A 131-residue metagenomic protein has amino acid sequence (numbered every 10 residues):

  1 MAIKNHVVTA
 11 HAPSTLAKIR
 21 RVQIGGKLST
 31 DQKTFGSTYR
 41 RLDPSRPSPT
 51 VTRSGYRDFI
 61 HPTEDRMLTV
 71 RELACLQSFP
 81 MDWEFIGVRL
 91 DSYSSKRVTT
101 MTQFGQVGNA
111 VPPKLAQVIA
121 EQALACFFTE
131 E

Functional and structural regions predicted by a protein language model:
M1-E131: C-terminal target-recognition/interaction regions appended to catalytic cores
